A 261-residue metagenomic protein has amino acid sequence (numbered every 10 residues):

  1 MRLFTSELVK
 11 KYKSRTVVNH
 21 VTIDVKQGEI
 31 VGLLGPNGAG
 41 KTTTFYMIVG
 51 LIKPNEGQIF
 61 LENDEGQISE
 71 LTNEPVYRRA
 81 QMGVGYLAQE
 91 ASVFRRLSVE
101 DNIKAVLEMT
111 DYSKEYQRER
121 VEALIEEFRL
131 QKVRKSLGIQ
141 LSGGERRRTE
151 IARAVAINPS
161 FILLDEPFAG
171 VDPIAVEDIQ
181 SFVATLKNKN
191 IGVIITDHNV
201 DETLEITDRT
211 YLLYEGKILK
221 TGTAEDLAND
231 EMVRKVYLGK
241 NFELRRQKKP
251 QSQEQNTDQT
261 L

Functional and structural regions predicted by a protein language model:
L34-P36: The feature captures the beta-strand-to-loop junction immediately N-terminal to the Walker
V49: Helix-to-loop junction immediately C-terminal to a conserved catalytic motif
Q58-R79: ABC ATPase NBD Q-loop/coupling interface
E115-V133, Q180-A184: Conserved ABC ATPase "signature" region
L137-L141, E145: Conserved ABC ATPase signature
N158: Conserved catalytic motifs of ABC-family nucleotide-binding domains
I162-E166: Catalytic Walker B motif of ABC-type/P-loop ATPase nucleotide-binding domains
